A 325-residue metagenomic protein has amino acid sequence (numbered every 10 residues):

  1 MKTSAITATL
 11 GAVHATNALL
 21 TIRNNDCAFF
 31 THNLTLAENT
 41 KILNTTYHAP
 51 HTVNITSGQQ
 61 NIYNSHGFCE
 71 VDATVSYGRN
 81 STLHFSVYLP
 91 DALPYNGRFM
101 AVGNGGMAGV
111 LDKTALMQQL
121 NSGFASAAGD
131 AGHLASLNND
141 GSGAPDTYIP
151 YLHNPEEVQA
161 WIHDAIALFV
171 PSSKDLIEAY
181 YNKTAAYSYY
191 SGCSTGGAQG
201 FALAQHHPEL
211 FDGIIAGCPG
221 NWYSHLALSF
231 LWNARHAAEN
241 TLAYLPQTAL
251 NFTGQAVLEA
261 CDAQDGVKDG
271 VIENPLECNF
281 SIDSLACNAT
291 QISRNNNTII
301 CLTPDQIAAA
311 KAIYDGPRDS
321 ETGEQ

Functional and structural regions predicted by a protein language model:
M1-L10: Classical eukaryotic N-terminal signal peptides for Sec-dependent ER targeting/secretion, especially the positively
G11-R98, V110-T114, K268-V271, S281-Q325: Catalytic-loop region of hydrolases
V75-Y77, N104-M107, P219: Glycine-rich His-Gly loop
T82-S86, L111-L116, A131, L137-D146 (+5 more regions): Short, solvent-exposed loop/turn and secondary-structure capping segments
N96, G106-N182, L228: Cap/lid segment of the alpha/beta-hydrolase catalytic domain
K183-S194: Alpha/beta-hydrolase fold nucleophile elbow
G192-A202: Glycine-rich nucleophile elbow surrounding the catalytic serine of serine-hydrolase chemistry
A202-A204, E209-R318: A catalytic-pocket lid/entrance helix-loop region that shapes and gates access to the active site across common
